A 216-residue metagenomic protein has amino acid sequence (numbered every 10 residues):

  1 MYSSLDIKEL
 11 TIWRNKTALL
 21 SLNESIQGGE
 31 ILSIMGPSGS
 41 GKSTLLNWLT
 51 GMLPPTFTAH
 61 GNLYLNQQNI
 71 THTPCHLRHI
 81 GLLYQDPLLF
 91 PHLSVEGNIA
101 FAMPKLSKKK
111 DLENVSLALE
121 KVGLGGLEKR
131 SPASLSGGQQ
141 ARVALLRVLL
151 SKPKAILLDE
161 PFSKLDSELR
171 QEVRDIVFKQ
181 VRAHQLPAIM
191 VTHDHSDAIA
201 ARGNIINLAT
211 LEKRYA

Functional and structural regions predicted by a protein language model:
P54, L93-L112, K121: ABC-type ATPase nucleotide-binding domains, specifically the catalytic core motifs of the NBD
Q68-Q85, K105: ABC ATPase NBD coupling module
K109-L127, F178-K179: Conserved ABC ATPase "signature" region
S131-L135, Q139: Conserved ABC ATPase signature
L150-K154: A short, proline-enriched helix->beta-strand linker immediately N-terminal to the Walker B motif in ABC-type P-loop
I156-E160: Catalytic Walker B motif of ABC-type/P-loop ATPase nucleotide-binding domains
Q185-V191: Conserved H-loop
